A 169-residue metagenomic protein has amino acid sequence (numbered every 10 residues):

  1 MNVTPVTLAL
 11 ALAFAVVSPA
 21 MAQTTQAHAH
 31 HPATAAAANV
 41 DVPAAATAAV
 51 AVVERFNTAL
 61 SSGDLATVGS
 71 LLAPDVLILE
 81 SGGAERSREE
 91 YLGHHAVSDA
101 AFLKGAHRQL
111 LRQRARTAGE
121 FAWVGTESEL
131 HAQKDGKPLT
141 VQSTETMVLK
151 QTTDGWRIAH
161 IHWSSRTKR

Functional and structural regions predicted by a protein language model:
M1-P5: Positively charged n-region of N-terminal signal peptides that target proteins for export
T7-P19: Bacterial N-terminal signal peptides
M21-P74: Short, low-complexity N-terminal intrinsically disordered segments enriched in polar/charged residues
Q23-H31, Q142-T167: Short beta-strand edge/turn micro-motifs at domain boundaries
L65-T117, L139: A solvent-exposed, acidic/Ser-Thr-rich amphipathic alpha-helical stretch
L72, G82-G83, T126-L130, E145 (+1 more regions): A mature extracytoplasmic/lumenal domain signature
E120-T153, T167-R169: Exposed beta-sheet edge and beta->alpha loop/turn motif
